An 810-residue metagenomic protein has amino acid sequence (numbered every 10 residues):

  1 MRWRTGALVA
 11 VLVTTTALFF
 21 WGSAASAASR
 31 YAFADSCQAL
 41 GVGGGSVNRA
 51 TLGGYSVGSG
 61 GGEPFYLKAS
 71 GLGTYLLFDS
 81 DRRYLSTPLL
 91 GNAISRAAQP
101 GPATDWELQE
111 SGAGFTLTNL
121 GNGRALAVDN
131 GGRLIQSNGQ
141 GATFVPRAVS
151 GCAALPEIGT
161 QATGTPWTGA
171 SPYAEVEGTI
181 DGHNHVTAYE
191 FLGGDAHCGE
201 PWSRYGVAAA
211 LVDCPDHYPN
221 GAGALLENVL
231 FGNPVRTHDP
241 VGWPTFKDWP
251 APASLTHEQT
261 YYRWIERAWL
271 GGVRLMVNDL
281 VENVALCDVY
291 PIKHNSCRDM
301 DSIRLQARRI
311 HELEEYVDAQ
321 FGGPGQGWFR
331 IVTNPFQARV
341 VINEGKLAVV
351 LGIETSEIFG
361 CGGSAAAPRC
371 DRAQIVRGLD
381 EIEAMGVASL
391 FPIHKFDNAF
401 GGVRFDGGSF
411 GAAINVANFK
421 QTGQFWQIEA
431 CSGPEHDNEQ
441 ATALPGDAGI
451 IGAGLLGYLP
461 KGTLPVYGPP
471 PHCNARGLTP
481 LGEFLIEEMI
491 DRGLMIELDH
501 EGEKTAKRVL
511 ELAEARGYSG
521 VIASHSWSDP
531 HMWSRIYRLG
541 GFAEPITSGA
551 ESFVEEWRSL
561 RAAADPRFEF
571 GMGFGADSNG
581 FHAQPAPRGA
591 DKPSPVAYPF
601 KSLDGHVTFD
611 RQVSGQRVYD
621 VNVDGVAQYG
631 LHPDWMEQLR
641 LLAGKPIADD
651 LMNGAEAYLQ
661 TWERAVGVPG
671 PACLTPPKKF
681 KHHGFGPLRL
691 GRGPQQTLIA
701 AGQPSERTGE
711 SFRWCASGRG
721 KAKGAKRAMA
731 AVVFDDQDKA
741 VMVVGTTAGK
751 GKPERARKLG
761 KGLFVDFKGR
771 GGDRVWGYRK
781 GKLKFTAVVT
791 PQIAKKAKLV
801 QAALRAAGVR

Functional and structural regions predicted by a protein language model:
M1-A27: Secretory targeting and sorting signals
A25-D35, I158-G164, C673-G684: Boundary/junction segments of secreted and surface-exposed precursor proteins
A28-E157, P704, T708: Lectin-like carbohydrate-binding module/patch detector with strong preference for beta-trefoil
A148-C473, P480-E487, D491, K504-E514 (+1 more regions): N-terminal hydrophobic targeting/anchoring segments and the immediately downstream early-domain regions of hydrolases
L286-H294, I490-D491, L674-H683, D738-G745: Acidic/histidine-rich, surface-exposed loop or edge segments in extracytoplasmic proteins
M495-L498, A523, E544: Short catalytic-loop micro-motif centered on adjacent basic/acidic residues
L690-K739, G745-T747, E754-R810: A cross-family detector of function-defining hotspots
